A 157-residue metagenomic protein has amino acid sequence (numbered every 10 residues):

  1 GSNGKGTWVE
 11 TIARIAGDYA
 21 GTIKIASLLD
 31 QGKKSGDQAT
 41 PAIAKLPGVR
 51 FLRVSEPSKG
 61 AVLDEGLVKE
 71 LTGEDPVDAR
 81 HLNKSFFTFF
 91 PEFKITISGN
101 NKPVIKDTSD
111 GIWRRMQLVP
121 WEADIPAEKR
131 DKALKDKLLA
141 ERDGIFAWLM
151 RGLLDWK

Functional and structural regions predicted by a protein language model:
G1-K157: Feature primarily recognizes SF3-like P-loop helicase cores of small DNA viruses
